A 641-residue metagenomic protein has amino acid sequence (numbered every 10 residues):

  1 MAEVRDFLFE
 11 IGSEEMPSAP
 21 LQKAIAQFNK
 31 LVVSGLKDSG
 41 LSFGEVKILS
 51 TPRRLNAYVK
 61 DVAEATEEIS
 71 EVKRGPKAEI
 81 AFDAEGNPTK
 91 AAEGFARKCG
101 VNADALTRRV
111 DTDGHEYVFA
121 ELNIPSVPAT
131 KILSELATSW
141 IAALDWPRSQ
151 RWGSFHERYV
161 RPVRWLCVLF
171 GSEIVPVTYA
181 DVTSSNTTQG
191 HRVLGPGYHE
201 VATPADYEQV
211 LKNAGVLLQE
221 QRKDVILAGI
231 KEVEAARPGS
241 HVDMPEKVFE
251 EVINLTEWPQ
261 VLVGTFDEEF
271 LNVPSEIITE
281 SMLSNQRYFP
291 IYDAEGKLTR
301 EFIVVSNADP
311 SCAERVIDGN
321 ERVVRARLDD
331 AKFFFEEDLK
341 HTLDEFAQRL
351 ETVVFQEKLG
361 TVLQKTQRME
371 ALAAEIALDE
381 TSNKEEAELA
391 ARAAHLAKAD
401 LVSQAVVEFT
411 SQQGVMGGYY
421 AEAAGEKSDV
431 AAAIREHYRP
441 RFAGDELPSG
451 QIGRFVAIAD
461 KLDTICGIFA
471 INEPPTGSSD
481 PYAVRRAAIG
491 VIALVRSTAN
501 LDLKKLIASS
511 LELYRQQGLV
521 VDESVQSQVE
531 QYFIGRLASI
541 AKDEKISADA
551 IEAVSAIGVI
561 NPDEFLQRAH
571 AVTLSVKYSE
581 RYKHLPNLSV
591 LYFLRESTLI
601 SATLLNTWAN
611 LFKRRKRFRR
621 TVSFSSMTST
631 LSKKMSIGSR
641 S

Functional and structural regions predicted by a protein language model:
M1-S641: Amphipathic alpha-helical "coupling" segments that flank catalytic cores
